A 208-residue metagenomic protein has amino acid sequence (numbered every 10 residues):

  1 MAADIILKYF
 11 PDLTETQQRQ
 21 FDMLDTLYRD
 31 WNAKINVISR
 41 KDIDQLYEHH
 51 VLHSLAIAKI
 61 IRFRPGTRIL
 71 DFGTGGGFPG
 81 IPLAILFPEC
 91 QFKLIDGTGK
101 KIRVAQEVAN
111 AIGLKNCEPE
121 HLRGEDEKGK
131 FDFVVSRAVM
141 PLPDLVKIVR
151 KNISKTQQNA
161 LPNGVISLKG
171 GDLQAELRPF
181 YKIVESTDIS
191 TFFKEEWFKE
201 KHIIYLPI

Functional and structural regions predicted by a protein language model:
M1-L70, K100-C117: Class I SAM-dependent transferase core
L55-V139, V146: Conserved SAM/SAH cofactor-binding pocket of Class I
Q91, N116-E118, G164, E185-D188: Conserved beta-strand segments of alpha/beta enzyme cores
E120-L122, V149, L168, Q174: Non-DNA-binding regulatory cores of transcription-related proteins, predominantly C-terminal effector-binding
A138-P141, L173: Short glycine-rich anion-binding loops that position phosphate/pyrophosphate groups of nucleotides and phosphorylated
L142-I153: A short, conserved alpha-helix within the catalytic core of class I
Q157-D172: Conserved beta-strand signature within the Rossmann-like core of class I S-adenosyl-L-methionine
G170-I208: Active-site capping/gating segments
